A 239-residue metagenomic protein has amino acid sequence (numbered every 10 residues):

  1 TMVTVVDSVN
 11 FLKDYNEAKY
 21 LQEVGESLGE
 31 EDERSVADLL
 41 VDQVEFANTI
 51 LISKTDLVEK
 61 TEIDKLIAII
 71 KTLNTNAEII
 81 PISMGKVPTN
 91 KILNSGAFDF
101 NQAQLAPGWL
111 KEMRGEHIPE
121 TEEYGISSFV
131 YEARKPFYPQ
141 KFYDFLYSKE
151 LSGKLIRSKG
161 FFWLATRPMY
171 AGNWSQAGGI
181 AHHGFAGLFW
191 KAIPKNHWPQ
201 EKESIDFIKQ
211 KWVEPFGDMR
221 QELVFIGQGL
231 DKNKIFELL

Functional and structural regions predicted by a protein language model:
T1-N10: Conserved phosphate-donor/acceptor-positioning beta-strand/loop module used by diverse small-molecule
F11-K13, E17-Q221, L230-K232: C-terminal accessory "lid"/substrate-recognition subdomains
D231-L239: Ser/Thr/Pro-rich, low-complexity mucin-like regions that serve as glycosylated stalks/linkers or repetitive adhesive
